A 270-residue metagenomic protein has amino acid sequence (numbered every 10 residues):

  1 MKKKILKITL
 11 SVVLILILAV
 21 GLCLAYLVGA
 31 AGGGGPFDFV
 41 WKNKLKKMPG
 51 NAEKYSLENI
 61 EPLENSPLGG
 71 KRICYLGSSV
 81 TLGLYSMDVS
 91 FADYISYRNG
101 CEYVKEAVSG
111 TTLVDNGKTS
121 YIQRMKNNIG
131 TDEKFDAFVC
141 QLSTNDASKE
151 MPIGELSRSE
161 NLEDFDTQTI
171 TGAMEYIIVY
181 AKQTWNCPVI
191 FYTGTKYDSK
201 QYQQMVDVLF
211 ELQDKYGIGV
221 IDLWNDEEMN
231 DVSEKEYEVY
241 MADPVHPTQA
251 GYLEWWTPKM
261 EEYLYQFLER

Functional and structural regions predicted by a protein language model:
M1-L76, V80-M87, Y97, T131-K134 (+1 more regions): N-terminal secretory targeting modules
A19, M48, V114, N230-S233 (+1 more regions): Short linear sequence motifs
L22-K46, K54, C101, V108-G110 (+6 more regions): A broadly tuned "polar low-complexity/structure-edge" signature
A25, K54, I73-C74, D93 (+6 more regions): Intrinsically disordered, low-complexity N-terminal regions enriched in serine/proline/glycine with scattered basic
G50-E53, L113-K118, T167: Short, flexible loop segments at the rims of nucleotide/cofactor-binding pockets, characterized by
R72-C74, V80-E163: Conserved SGNH/GDSL esterase-like catalytic core that processes O-acyl groups on lipids and polysaccharides
Y121-R270: Alpha-helical cap/lid subdomain in secreted, periplasmic, or secretory-pathway luminal O-acyl-processing enzymes
